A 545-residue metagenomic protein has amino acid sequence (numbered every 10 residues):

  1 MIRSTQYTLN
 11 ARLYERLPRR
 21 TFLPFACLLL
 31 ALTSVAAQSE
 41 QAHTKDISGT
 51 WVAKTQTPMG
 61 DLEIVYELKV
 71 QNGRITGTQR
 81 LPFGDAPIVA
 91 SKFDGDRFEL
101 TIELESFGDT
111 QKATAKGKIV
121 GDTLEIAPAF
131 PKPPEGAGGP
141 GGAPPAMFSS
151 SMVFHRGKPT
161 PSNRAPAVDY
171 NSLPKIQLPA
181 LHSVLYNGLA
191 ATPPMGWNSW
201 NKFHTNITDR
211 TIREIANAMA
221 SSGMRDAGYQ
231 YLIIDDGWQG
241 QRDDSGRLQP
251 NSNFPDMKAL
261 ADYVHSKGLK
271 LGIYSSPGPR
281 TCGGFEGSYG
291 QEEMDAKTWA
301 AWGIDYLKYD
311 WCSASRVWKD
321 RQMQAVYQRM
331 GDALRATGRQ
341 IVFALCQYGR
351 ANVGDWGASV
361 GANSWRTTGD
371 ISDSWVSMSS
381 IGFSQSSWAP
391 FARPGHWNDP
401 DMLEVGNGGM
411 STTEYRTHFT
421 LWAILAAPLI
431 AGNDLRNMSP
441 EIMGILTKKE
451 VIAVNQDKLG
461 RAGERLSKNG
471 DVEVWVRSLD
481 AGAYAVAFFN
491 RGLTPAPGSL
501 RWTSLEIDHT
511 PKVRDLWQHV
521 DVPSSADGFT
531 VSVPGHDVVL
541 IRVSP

Functional and structural regions predicted by a protein language model:
L23-T33: Bacterial N-terminal signal peptides
Q38-F148: Central antiparallel beta-sheet cores of small beta-barrel/beta-sandwich binding domains
P193-S199, G228-D235, K270-S275, D305-D310 (+7 more regions): Structural recognition of the beta-strand scaffold that forms the well-ordered cores of secreted hydrolase catalytic
N201-F203, T211-K319: Aromatic-lined carbohydrate-binding/catalytic grooves of carbohydrate-active enzymes
L269-E286, G331, R335-N352: Aromatic-lined carbohydrate-recognition surfaces of secreted/lumenal glycan-active proteins
M294, A325, R339-D434, N455: Glycan-recognition surfaces
W422-L425, I430-G432, K468-I507, H536: Carbohydrate-binding surface patches
S524-P545: C-terminal beta-strand-rich structural cap/linker in extracellular carbohydrate-active enzymes
